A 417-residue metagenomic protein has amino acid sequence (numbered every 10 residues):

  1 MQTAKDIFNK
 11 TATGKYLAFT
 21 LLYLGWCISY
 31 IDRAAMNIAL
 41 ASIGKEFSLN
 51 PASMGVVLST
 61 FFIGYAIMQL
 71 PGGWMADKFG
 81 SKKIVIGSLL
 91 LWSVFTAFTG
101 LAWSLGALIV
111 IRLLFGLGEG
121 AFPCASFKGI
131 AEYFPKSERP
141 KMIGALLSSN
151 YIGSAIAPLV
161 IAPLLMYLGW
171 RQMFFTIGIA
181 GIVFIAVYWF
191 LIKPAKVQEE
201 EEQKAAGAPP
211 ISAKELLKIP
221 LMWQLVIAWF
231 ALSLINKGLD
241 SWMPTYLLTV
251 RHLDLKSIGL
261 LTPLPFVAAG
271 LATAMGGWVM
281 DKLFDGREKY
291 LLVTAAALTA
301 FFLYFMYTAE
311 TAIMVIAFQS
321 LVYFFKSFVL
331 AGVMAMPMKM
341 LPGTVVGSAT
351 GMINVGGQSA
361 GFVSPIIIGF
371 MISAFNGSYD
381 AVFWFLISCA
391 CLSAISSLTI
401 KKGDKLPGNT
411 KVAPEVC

Functional and structural regions predicted by a protein language model:
T3-T11, K196-V226: Juxtamembrane intracellular "pre-TM" segments in multi-pass secondary transporters
M36-N37, P220-A274, L330, M334 (+1 more regions): Extracytoplasmic gate region of multi-pass secondary transporters
I67-L105: Conserved MFS/SLC helix-loop-helix module at the cytosolic interface between two early adjacent transmembrane helices
L70-G80, A274-D285, I372: Helix-to-loop junctions at the C-terminal end of transmembrane segments in multipass secondary transporters
K78-S88, D281-A296: Cytoplasmic membrane-interface "Motif A"-like loop-to-helix N-cap segments of 12-TM Major Facilitator Superfamily
I111-N150: Cytoplasmic helix-loop-helix junction between adjacent transmembrane helices in 12-TM secondary transporters
L146-I192: Helix-loop-helix hairpin linking two adjacent transmembrane segments in secondary transporters
M338-N376: A late C-terminal transmembrane helix in Major Facilitator Superfamily
